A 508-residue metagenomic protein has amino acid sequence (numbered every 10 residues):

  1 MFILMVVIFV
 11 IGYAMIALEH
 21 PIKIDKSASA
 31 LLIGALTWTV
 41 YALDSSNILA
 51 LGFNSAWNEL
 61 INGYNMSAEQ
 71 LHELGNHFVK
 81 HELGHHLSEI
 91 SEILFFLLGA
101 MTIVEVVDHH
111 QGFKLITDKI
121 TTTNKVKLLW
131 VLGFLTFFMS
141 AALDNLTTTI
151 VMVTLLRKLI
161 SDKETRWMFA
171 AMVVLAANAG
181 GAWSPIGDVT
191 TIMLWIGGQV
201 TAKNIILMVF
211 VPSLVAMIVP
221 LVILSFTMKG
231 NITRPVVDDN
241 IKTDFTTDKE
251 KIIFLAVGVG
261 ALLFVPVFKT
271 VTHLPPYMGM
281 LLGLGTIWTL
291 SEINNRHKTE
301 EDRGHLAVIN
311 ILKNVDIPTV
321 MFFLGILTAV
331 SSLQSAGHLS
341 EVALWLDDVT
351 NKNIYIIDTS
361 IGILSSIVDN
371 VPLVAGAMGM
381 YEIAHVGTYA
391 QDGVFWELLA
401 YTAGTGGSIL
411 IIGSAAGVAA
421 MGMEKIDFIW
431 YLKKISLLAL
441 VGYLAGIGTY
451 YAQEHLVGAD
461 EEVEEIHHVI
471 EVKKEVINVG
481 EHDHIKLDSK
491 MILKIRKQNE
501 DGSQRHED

Functional and structural regions predicted by a protein language model:
I3-G12, K23-H72, I90-T102, K251-A261 (+2 more regions): Hydrophobic mid-bilayer segments of alpha-helices in multi-pass membrane transport proteins, especially secondary
L4-M5, E164-W167, A171, W183-S184 (+4 more regions): Juxtamembrane and boundary regions of transmembrane helices in multi-pass small-molecule transporters and channels
P21-I24, F53-A56, G75-I93, A202-P212 (+5 more regions): Interfacial loop-to-helix junctions that mark the boundaries of transmembrane helices in multi-pass membrane
T37-N47, L87-S88, M139-A176, G180 (+3 more regions): Membrane-interfacial helix-loop connectors
Y41-H85, M101-D118, F138-I150, R296-H297 (+2 more regions): Transmembrane alpha-helix boundary signature
L43-E82, W345, Y355, A384-Q391 (+1 more regions): Low-complexity, proline/glycine-enriched hydrophobic segments characteristic of transmembrane helices
W57-A68, S88, H110, K114-K119 (+4 more regions): Transmembrane helical segments that form the transport core of multi-pass membrane transport proteins
M217-T299: Long, contiguous bundles of hydrophobic transmembrane helices that form the permeation core of multi-pass
